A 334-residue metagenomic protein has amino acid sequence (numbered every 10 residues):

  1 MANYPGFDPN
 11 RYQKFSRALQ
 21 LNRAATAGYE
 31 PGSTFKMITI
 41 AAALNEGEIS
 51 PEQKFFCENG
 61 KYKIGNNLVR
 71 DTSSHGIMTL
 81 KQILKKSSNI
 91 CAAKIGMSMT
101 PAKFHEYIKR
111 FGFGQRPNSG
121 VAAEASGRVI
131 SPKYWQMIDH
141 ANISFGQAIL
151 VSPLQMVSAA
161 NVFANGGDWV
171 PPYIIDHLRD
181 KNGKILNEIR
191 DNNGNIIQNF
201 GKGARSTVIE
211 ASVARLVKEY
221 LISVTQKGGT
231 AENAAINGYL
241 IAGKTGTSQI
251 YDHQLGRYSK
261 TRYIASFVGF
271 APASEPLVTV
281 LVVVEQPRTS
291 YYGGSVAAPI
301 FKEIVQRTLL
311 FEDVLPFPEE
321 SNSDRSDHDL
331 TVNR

Functional and structural regions predicted by a protein language model:
M1-S33, I38-V284, D327-R334: Beta-lactam-recognizing serine transpeptidase/beta-lactamase-like catalytic domain environment
S16, Q20, S295-E303: A general alpha-helical scaffold signature found inside nucleotide-binding enzyme cores
I185, I196, A298-R334: Short, gly/Ser/Thr-rich active-site loops of penicillin-recognizing serine hydrolases
E285-V296: A short acidic/glycine-rich loop-to-helix N-cap element
